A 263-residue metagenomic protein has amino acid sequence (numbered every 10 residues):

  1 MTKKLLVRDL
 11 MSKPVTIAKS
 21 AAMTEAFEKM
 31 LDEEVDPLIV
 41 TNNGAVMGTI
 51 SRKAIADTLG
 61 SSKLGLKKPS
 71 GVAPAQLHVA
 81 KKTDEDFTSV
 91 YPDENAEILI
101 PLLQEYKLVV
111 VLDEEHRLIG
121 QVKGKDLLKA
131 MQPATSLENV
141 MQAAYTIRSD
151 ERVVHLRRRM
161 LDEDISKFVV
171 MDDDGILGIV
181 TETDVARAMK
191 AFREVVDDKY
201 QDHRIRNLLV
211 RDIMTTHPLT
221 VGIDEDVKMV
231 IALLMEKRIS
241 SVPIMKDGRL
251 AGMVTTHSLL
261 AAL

Functional and structural regions predicted by a protein language model:
M1-K13, R52-T88, N95-Q104, R117-L161 (+3 more regions): Tandem CBS (Bateman) regulatory domains
M1-K53, D57-G60: Hydrophobic, helix-prone linear segments
T16-V35, T41, E85-Y106, L112-D113 (+5 more regions): The conserved cystathionine-beta-synthase
M30, L38-A54, L103, V111-K125 (+4 more regions): A glycine-centered beta-loop-beta connector
T215, S240-S241: Short linear Ser/Thr-Pro motifs
